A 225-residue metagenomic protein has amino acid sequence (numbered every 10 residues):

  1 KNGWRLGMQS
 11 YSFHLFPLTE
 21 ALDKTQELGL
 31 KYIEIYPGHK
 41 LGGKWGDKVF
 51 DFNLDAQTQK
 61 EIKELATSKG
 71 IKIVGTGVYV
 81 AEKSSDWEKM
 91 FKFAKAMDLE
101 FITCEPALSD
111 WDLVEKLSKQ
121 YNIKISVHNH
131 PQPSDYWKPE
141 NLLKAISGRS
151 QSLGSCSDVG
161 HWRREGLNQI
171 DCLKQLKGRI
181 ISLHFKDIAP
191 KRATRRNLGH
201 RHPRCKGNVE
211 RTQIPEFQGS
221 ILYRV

Functional and structural regions predicted by a protein language model:
K1-S10, H14-Y32, S68, S84 (+3 more regions): Histidine-acidic metal/acid-base catalytic patches
S12, Y36-P37, G77, N129: Residue-level recognition of beta-strand->loop/alpha-helix junctions
E34-E61: Glycine-rich, proline-tolerant flexible connector loops at the mouths of alpha/beta enzymes
P37-H39, P131-Q132, F185-I188: Short, acidic/turn-prone active-site loops that include or flank metal/cofactor- and phosphate-binding residues
G38, A81, A107, I188 (+1 more regions): Flexible loop residues that form catalytic and substrate-binding hotspots at small-molecule/glycan-binding clefts
L41-K48, V127, R164, K191-R195: A short acidic, helix-capping loop that chelates divalent metal ions and anchors anionic groups
V49-Q57, K89, S134-W137, N141 (+2 more regions): Alpha-helix N-cap and loop-to-helix initiation/capping positions
Q59, L65-V159, R163-G166, Q175: Active-site acidic/histidine proton-transfer and metal-coordination neighborhood in alpha/beta enzyme cores
